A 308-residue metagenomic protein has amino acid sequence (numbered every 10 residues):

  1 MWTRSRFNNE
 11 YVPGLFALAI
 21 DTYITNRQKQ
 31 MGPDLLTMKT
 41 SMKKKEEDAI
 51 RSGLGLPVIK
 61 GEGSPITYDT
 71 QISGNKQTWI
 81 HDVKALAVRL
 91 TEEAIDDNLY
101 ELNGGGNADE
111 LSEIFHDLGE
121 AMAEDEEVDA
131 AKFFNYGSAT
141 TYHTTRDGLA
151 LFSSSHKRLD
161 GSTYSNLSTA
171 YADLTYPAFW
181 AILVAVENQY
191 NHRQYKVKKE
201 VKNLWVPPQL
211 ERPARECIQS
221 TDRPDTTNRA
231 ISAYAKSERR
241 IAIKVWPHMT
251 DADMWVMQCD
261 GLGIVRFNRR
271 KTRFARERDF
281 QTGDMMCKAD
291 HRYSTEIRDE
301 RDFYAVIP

Functional and structural regions predicted by a protein language model:
M1-N8, L149-N191, K198-N203, P208-P308: Sequence/fold signature of self-assembling virion shell proteins
M1-R27: N-terminal alpha-helical "arm" segments
T22-K84: Assembly/oligomerization interface modules of large self-assembling protein complexes
T37-R51, P57-P65, E92-T141: Helix-rich catalytic cores of soluble enzyme domains
N75-L102: Short acidic, glycine/tyrosine-flanked loop/strand segments centered on an H-E-D-like triad
W79, A139-H143, N191-V197: Surface-exposed acidic, glycine-flexible loop patches that form ligand/cofactor-binding and adhesion interfaces
V88, L118, L204: Short, conserved catalytic/metal-binding motifs centered on acidic residues
E101, G105-S112, E120-A185: Alpha-helical scaffold segments that mediate packing/assembly in large oligomeric complexes
